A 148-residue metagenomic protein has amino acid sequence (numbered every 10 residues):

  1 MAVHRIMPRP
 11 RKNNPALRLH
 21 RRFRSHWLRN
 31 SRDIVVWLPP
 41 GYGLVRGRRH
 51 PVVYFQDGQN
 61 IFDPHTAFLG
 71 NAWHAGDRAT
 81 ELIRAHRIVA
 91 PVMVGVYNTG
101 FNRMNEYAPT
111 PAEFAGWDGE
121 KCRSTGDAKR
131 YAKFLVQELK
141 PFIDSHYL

Functional and structural regions predicted by a protein language model:
A2-L148: Non-catalytic cap/lid and distal C-terminal segments of serine-dependent acyl enzymes
